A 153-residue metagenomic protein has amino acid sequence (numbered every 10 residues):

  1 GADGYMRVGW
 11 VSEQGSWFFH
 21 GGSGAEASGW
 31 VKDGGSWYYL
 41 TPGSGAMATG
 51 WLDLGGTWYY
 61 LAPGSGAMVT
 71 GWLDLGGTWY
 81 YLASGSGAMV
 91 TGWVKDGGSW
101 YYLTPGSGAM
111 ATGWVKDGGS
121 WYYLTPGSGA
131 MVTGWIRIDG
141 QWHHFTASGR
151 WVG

Functional and structural regions predicted by a protein language model:
G1-G153: Extracellular adhesion/carbohydrate-binding repeat motifs centered on closely spaced tryptophans
